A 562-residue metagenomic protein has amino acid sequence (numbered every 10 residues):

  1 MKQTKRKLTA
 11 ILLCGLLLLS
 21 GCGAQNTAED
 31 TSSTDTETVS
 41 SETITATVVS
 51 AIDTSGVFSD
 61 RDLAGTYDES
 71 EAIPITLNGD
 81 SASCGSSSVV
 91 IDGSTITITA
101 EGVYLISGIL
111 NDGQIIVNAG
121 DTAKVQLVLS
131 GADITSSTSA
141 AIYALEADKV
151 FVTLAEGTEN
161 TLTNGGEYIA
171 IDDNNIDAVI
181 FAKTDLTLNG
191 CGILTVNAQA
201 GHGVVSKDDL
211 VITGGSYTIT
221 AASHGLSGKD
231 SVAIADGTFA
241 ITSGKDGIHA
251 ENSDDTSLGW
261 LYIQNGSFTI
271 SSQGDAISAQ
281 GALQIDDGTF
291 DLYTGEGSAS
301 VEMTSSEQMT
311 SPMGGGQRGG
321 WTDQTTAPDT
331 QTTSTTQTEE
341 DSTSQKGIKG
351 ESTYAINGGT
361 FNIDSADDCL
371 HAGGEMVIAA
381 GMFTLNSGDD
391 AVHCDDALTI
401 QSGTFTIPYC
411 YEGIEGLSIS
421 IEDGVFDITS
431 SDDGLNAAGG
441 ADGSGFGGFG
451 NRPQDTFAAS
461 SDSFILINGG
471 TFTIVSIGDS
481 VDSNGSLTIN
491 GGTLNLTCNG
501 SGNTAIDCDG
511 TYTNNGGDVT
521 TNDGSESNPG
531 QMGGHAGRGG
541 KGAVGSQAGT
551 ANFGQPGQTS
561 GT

Functional and structural regions predicted by a protein language model:
K5-T562: A composition-driven surface/loop motif
